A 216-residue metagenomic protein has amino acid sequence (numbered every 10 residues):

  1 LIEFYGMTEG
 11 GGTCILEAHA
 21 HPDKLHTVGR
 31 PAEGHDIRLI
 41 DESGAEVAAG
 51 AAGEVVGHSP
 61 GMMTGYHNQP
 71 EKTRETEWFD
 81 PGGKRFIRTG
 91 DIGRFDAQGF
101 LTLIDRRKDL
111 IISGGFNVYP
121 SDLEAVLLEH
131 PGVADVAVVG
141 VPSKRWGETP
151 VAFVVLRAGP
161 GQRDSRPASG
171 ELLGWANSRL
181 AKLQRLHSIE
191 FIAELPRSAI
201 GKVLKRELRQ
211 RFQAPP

Functional and structural regions predicted by a protein language model:
L1-D23, D36, A45-E46: Gly/Ser/Thr-rich phosphate-binding loop
I2-E9, V28-P31, V139-P142, E190: Beta-strand->loop->alpha-helix junctions that form or flank phosphate-binding loops in nucleotide-handling enzymes
G6, G57-S59, T64-G65, F79 (+5 more regions): AMP-binding/adenylate-forming catalytic core of the ANL superfamily
C14-A18, I40-D41, H58, V155: Short beta-strand-to-turn element immediately C-terminal to the catalytic PLP-Schiff-base lysine in fold type I
R30-G34, A45-W78, V118: Conserved ATP/PPi-binding loop(s) of AMP-dependent carboxylate-activating enzymes
E33-H35, G53, E148-P150, H187 (+1 more regions): Change "...and in nucleic-acid phosphodiester-cleaving endonucleases..." to "...and in nucleic-acid processing enzymes
D36-S43, A193-I200: Active-site and channel-lining beta-strand-loop segments that bind or position nucleotide-derived/phosphorylated
Q210-P216: Acidic/polar alpha-helix N-cap and adjacent early helical turns within long charge-rich amphipathic helices/linkers
